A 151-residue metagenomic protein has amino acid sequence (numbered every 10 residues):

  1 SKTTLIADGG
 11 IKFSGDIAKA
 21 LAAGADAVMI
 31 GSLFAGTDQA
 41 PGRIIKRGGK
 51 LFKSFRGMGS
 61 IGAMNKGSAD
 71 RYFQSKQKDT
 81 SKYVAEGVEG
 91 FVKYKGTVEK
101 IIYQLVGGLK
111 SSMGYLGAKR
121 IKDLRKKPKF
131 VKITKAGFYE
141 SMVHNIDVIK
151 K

Functional and structural regions predicted by a protein language model:
S1-A7, K12-K151: Alpha/beta catalytic cores of nucleotide-metabolism and tRNA/nucleoside-modifying enzymes
